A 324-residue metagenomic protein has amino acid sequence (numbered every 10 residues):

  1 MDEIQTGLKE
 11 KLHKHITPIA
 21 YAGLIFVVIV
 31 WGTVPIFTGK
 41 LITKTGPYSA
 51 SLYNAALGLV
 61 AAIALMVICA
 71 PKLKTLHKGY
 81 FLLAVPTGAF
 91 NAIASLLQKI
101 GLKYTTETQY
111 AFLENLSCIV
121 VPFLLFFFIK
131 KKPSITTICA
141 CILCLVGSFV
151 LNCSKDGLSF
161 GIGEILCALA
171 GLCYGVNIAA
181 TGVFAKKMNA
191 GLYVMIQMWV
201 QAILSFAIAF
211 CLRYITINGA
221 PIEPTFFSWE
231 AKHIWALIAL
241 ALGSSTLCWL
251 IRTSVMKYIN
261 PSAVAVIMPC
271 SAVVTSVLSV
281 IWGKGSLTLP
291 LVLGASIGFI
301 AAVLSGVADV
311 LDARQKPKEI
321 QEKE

Functional and structural regions predicted by a protein language model:
D2-L52, G88-A89, I93, L97 (+5 more regions): Glycine-/small-residue-enriched transmembrane alpha-helix faces in small-molecule transporters and effluxers
I19-F26, S49-I68, T137-L143, I162-L166 (+3 more regions): Hydrophobic alpha-helical transmembrane segments of multi-pass integral membrane proteins, especially transporters
I19-V27, L73-Q98, I162-A170, A220-L247 (+2 more regions): Loop-to-transmembrane-helix transition segments
G32, I36, G88, A92 (+7 more regions): Hydrophobic/small/kink-forming positions within alpha-helical transmembrane segments of polytopic membrane proteins
T33-P35, C69-E114, S148-V150, L240-I259: Specific transmembrane alpha-helical segments of multi-pass solute transporters/efflux pumps, especially DMT/EamA
S49-V60, F90, Q98-T137, C141 (+2 more regions): Specific alpha-helical transmembrane segments that line the substrate/conduction pathway and gating interfaces
L52-A56, L96, Y110-L116, T181-I203 (+1 more regions): Helix-helix packing/entry segments at the starts of transmembrane helices
L65, P133-C153, P269, L289-D309: Hydrophobic transmembrane alpha-helices of multi-pass small-molecule transport proteins
